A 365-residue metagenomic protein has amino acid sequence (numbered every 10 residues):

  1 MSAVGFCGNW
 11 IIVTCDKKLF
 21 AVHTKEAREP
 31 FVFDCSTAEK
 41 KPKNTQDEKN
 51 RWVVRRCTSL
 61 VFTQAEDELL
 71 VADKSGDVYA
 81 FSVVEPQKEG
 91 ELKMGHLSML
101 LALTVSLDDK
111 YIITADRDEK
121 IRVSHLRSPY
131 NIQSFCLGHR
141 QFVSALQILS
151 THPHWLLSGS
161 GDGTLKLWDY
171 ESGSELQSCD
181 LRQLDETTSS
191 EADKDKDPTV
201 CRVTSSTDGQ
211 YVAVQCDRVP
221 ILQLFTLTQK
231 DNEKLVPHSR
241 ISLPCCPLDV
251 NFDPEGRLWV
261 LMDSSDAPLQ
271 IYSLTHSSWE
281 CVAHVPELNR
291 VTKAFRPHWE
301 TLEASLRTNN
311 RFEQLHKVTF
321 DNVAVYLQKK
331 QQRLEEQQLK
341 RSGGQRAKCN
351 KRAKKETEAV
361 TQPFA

Functional and structural regions predicted by a protein language model:
M1-M94, V260-H276, C281-V282: WD40 beta-propeller repeat fold
S2, N9, K18-F20, E29 (+2 more regions): Terminal intrinsically disordered, low-complexity extensions flanking WD-repeat/beta-propeller proteins
V4-G8, V61-E66, L103-D109, Q147-H154 (+3 more regions): Loop/turn segments within WD40 beta-propeller blades
I11, L69, I112, L156 (+2 more regions): Hydrophobic beta-strand positions that form the internal "hydrophobic ladder" of WD40/Gbeta-like beta-propeller blades
C15, A72-S75, T114-D118, G159-D162 (+2 more regions): Conserved strand-to-loop turn within each blade of WD40 beta-propeller repeats
H23-P30, K49, V54, K74-S98 (+4 more regions): Per-blade loop-tip surfaces of WD-repeat and WD-like beta-propellers in eukaryotic adaptors/scaffolds
D67, G76, K110, E119 (+4 more regions): Glycine-centered loop/turn positions within well-structured domains that cap or flank conserved ligand/cofactor-binding
